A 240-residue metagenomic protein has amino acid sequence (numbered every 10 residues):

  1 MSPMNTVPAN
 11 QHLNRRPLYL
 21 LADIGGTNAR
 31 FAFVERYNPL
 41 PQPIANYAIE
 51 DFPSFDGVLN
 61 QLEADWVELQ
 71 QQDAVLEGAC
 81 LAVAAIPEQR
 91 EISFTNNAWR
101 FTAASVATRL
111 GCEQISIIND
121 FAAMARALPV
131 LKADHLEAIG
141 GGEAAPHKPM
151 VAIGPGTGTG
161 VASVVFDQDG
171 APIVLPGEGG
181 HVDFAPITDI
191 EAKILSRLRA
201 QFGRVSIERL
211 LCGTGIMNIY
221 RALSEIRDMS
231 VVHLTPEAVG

Functional and structural regions predicted by a protein language model:
S2-Q61, D65, L175-G180: Short glycine-rich, Thr/Ser-proximal phosphate-binding strand/loop in the N-terminal lobe of ATP-dependent enzymes
R16-P17, G111-E113, P146-M150: Short coil/turn connectors at secondary-structure junctions
D23, D120, G156: Active-site glycine-centered loops adjacent to acidic/histidine catalytic or metal-binding residues that shape
F31, V106, G156, I216: Residue-level signal for inorganic ion chemistry
R36-N38, N96-R100, L131-I139, F166-L175: A glycine- and small-aliphatic-rich helix-loop capping segment at beta-alpha/alpha-beta transitions that lines
E68-I117, A122-H135, A152: Short beta-strand-loop/turn "lid" adjacent to the catalytic site in phosphate-handling enzymes
A138-G141, P146-E208: Glycine-rich phosphate-binding loop of actin/hexokinase-like ATP-binding domains
A192, Q201-G240: A mobile "lid/hinge" subdomain adjacent to the ATP/sugar-phosphate binding pocket shared across diverse ATP-dependent
